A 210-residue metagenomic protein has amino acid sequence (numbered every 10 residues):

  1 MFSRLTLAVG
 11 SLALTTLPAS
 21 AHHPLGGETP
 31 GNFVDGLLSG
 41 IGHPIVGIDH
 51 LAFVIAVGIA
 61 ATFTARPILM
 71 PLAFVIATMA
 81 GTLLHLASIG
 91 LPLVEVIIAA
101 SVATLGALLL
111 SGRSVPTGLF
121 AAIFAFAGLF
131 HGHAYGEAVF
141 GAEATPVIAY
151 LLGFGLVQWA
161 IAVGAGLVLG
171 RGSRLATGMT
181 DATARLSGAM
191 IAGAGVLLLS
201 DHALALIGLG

Functional and structural regions predicted by a protein language model:
M1-I45, D49, S200-G210: Histidine-/acidic- and/or cysteine-rich, low-complexity loops and terminal segments associated with membrane
A21, G47-H50, A103, L129-H131 (+1 more regions): Divalent metal-coordination and catalytic microenvironments
L37-G40, T117-A125, I148-L151: The feature captures the transmembrane alpha-helix scaffold of multi-pass secondary transporters
L51-A61, L109, F120-G128, G132-E143: Generic transmembrane alpha-helix signature in multi-pass membrane proteins, especially transporters/channels
G58-E95, A144-S173, A184: A small-residue-rich subset of transmembrane alpha-helices
T62-M70, L110-F120: Membrane-helix interface "capping/anchor" motifs
L84-V94, L110-V115, E137-T145, A205: Membrane-interface helix caps and helix-loop-helix hairpins in membrane proteins
T183-A203: Final/C-terminal transmembrane alpha-helix of multipass membrane proteins
